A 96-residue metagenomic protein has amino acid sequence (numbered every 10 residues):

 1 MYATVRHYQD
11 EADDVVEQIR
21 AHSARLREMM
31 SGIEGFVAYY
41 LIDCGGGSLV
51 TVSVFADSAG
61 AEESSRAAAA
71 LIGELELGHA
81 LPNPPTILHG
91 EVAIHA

Functional and structural regions predicted by a protein language model:
M1-V50, A56-A70, L77-A96: Short S/T/G/P-rich N-terminal loop/turn motif that feeds into the first structured element of a domain
